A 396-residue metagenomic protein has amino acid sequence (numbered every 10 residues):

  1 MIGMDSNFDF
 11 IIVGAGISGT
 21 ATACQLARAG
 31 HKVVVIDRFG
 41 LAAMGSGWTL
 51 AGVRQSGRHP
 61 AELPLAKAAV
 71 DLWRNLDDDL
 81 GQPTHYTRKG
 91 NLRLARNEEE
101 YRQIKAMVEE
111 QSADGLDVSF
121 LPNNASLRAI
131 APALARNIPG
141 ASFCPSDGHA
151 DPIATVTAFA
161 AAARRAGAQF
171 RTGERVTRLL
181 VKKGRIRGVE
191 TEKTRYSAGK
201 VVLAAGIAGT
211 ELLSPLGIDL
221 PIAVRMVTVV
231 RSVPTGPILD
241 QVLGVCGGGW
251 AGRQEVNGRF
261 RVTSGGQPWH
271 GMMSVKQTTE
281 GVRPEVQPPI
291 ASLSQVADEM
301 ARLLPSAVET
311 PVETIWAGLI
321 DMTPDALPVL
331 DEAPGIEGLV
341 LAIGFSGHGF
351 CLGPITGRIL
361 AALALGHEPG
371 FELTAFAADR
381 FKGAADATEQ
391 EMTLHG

Functional and structural regions predicted by a protein language model:
F8-V34: N-terminal Rossmann-like FAD-binding beta1-loop-alpha1 element of flavoenzymes
A27-G47: Glycine-rich FAD pyrophosphate-binding loop
A51-I130, G249-G252, P284-Q287, A291: Dinucleotide-binding Rossmann-like beta1-alpha1 core, especially the glycine-rich loop that anchors the ADP
R74-N75, T87, R96-A166, R171-T172 (+1 more regions): Flavin (FAD/FMN) cofactor-binding and adjacent substrate-gating region of FAD-dependent oxidoreductase domains
T177-S197, V201: Conserved beta-strand-loop-beta-strand element in the redox core of flavoprotein oxidoreductases
T194-Q241: Central helical "cap/lid" subdomain
G236-G338: Active-site lid/adjacent beta-loop-alpha segment flanking the redox-cofactor pocket in flavoenzymes
Q295-G396: C-terminal catalytic lobe of FAD-dependent flavoproteins
